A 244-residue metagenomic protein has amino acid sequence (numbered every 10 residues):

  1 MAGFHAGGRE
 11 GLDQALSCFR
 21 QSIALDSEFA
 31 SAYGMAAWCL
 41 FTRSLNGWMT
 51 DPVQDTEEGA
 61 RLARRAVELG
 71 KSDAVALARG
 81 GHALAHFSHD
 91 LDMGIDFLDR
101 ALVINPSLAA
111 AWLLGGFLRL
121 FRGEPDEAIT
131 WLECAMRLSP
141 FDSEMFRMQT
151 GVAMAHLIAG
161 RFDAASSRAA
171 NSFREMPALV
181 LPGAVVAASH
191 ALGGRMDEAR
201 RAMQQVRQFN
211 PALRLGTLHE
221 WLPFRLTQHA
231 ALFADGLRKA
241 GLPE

Functional and structural regions predicted by a protein language model:
M1-G193: Acidic, proline/glycine-rich low-complexity intrinsically disordered segments
A2, R61, R137, S167 (+5 more regions): Charged/polar, solvent-exposed surface patches and flexible loops
M49-D51, M145-F146, P211-L226: Acidic, Ser/Thr-rich low-complexity linear motifs
G59, A191-R214: TPR/TPR-like (Sel1-like) alpha-helical repeat modules
P177, G193-R200, F224-T227: Short, well-ordered coil↔helix boundary/capping segments
A184-V185, R201-Q204, A231: A generic structural signal for well-ordered alpha-helical surface patches
L215-E244: Terminal, low-structured helical/coil segments at or just beyond the last alpha-helical repeat
